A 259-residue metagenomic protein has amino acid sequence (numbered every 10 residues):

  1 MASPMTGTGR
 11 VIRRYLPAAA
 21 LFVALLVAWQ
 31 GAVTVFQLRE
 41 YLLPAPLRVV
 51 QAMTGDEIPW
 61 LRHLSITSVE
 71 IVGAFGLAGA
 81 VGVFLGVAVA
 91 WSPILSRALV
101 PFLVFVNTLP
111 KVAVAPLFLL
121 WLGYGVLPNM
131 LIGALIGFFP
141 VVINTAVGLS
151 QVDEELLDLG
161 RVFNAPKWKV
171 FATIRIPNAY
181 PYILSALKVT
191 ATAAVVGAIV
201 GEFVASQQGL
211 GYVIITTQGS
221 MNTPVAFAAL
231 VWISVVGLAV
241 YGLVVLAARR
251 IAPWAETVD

Functional and structural regions predicted by a protein language model:
M1-L21, G242-D259: Transmembrane alpha-helical segments of polytopic membrane transport and secretion proteins
S3-T8, V35-G79: Periplasmic/extracellular loop-to-transmembrane helix junction in inner-membrane transport proteins
P44-T54, A205-Q218: Short hydrophobic, aromatic-rich alpha-helical segments embedded in or entering the lipid bilayer of multi-pass
A74-L103: Transmembrane-helix boundary motif in ABC transporter permease subunits
L103-P140, V147-G148: Generic hydrophobic transmembrane alpha-helix motif, especially the helices
L131, L135, W168-G201, A228 (+2 more regions): Transmembrane alpha-helices
V141-N144, G148-V189, L210, I214: Short cytoplasmic-facing helical segments at TM-TM junctions of multi-pass membrane proteins
G211-L246: Hydrophobic alpha-helical transmembrane segments of polytopic membrane proteins
